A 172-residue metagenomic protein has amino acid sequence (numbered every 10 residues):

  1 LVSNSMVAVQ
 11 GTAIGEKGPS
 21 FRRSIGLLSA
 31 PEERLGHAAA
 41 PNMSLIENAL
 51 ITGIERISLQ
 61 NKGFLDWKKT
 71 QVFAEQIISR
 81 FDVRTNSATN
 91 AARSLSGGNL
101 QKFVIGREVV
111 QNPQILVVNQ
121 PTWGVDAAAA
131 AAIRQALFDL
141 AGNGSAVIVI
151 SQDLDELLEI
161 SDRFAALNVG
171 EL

Functional and structural regions predicted by a protein language model:
L1-L172: Glycine-rich phosphate-binding loops of nucleotide-dependent enzymes
